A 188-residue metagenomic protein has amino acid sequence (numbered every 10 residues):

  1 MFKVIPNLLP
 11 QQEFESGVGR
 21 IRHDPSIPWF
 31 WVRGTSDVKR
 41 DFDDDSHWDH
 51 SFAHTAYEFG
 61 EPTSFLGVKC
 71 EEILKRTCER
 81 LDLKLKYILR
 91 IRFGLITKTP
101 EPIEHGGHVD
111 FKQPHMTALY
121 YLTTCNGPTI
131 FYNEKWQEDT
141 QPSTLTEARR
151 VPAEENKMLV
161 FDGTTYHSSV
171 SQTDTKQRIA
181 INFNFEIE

Functional and structural regions predicted by a protein language model:
M1-K84: Non-heme Fe(II)/2-oxoglutarate
T63-E188: Catalytic core of non-heme Fe(II) oxygenases with the double-stranded beta-helix
